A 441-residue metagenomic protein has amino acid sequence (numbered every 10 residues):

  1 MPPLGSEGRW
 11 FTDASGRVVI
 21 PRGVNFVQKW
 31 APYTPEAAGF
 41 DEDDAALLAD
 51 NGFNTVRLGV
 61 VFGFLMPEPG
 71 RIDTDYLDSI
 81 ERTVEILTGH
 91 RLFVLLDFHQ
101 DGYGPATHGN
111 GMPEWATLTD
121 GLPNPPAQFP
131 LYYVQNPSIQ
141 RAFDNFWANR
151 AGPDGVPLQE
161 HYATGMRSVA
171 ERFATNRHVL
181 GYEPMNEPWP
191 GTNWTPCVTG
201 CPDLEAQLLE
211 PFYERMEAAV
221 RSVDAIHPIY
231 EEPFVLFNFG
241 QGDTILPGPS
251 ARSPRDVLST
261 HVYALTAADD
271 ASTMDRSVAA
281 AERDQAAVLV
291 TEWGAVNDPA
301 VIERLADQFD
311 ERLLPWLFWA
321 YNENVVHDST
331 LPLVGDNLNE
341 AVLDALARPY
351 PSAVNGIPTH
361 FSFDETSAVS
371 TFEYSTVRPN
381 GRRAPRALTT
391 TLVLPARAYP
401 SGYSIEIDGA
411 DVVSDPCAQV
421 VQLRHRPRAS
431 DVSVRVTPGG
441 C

Functional and structural regions predicted by a protein language model:
P3-P21, N25-P228, P233-I245: Active-site mouth of glycoside hydrolases
G8-D13, T330-L333, I405: Short polybasic amphipathic segments
R22, V235, Y263, A267-P351: Substrate-binding cleft of secreted/luminal carbohydrate-active enzymes
A46-G52, E171-R177, L246-V257, S277-Q285 (+1 more regions): Acidic (Asp/Glu)-rich catalytic clusters
L95, Y230, V257-S259, L289 (+1 more regions): Structural detector of well-ordered beta-strand residues that form the stable sheet scaffold of enzyme domains
L180, N186, E232-P233, T244-D269: Aromatic- and acid-rich polysaccharide-binding/catalytic face of secreted or lumenal carbohydrate-active enzymes
N337-D415: Surface beta-strand/loop "capping" patches
R348-I357, F361, C417-C441: C-terminal beta-strand-rich structural cap/linker in extracellular carbohydrate-active enzymes
